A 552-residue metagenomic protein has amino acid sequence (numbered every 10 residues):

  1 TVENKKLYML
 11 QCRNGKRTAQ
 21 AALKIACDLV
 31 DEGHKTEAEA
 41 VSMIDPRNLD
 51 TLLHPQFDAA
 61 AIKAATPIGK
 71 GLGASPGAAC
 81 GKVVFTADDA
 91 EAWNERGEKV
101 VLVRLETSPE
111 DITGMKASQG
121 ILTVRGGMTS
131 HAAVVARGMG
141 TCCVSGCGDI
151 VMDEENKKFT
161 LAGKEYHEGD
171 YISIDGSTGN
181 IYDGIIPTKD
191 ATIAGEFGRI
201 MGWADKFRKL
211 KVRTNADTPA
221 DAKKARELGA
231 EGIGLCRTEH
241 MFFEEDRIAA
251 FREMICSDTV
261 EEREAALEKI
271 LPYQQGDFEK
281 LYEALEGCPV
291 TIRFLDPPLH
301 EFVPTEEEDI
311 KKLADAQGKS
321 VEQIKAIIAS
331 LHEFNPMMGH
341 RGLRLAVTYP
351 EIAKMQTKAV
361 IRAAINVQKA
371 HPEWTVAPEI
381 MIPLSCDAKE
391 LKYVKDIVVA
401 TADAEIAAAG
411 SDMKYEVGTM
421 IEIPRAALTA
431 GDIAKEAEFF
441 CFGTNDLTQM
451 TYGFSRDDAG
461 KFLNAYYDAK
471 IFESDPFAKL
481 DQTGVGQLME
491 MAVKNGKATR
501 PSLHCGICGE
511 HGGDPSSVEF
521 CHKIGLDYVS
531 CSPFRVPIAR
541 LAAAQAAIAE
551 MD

Functional and structural regions predicted by a protein language model:
T1-G15: Conserved metal-phosphate-binding beta-hairpin within the catalytic cores of diverse ATP-dependent phosphoryl-transfer
L7, A21-L29: Catalytic, metal-anchored helix/loop core of enzyme active sites in primary metabolism
Y8, Q56, A79, V83-D89 (+3 more regions): Acidic, glycine-rich flexible loop/linker segments
E37-C80, D387-Y415: Amphipathic alpha-helical
V103-R104, T123-V124, I507-C508, C531: Thr-Gly-centered strand-to-loop micro-motif
I193, W203-D552: Conserved alpha/beta-domain cores
